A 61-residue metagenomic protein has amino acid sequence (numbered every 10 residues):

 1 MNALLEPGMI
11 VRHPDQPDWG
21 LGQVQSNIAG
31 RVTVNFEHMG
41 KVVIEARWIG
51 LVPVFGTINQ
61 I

Functional and structural regions predicted by a protein language model:
M1-Q16: Short coil-to-beta transition motif at edge beta-strands of beta-rich domains
L5-P7, N27-G30: A short, compositionally biased
P17, E37-M39: Glycine-centered tight beta-turn/hairpin loop motif at sheet-sheet or coil-to-beta transitions
D18, R31: Residue-level detector of flexible, active-site-proximal loop/helix-junction positions within diverse enzyme catalytic
G20-N27: Short beta-strand-centered aromatic/proline hotspots
V32-F36: SH3/SH3-like beta-barrel fold
G40-I61: Intrinsically disordered, low-complexity, charged/polar segments
